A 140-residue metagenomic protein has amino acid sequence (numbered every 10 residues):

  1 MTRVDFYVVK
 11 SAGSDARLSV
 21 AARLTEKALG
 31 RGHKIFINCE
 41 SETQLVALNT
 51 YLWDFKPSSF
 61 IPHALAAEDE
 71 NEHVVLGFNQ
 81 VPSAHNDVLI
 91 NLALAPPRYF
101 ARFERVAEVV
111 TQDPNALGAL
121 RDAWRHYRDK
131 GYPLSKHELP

Functional and structural regions predicted by a protein language model:
M1-Q44: Long, hydrophobic N-terminal alpha-helical segment
L24, L52-F55, V106-A107, A123-H126: Short, solvent-exposed amphipathic alpha-helical segments in soluble enzyme and RNA/protein-processing domains
F36, V75-L76, L89-N91: Structural motif
T43-A47, A116-L117: Short, charged/polar "capping" segments at the starts of alpha-helices and the immediately preceding loops
N49-H85: Helix-adjacent hinge/juxtasegments
N71, P97-R98: Detector for the mature cores of small, proteolytically processed and post-translationally modified peptide effectors
Q80, D87-A95, F103-W124: Conserved RecA-like P-loop NTPase helicase motor core
A119-P140: Well-ordered alpha/beta subsegment
